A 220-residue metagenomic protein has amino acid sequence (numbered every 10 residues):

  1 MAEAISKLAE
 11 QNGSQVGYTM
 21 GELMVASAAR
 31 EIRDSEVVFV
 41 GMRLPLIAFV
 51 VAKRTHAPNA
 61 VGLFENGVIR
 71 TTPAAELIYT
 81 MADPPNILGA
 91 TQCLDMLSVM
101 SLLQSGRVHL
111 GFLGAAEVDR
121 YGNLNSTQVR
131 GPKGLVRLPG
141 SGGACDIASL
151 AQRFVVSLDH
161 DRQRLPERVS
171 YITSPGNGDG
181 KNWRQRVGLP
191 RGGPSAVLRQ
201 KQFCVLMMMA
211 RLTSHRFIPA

Functional and structural regions predicted by a protein language model:
M1-A9, E76-A220: Conserved phosphate- and dinucleotide-binding cores of soluble alpha/beta proteins, encompassing both enzyme active
S6-G89: N-terminal active-site beta-alpha-beta segment that forms phosphate/nucleotide-binding and substrate-recognition loops
